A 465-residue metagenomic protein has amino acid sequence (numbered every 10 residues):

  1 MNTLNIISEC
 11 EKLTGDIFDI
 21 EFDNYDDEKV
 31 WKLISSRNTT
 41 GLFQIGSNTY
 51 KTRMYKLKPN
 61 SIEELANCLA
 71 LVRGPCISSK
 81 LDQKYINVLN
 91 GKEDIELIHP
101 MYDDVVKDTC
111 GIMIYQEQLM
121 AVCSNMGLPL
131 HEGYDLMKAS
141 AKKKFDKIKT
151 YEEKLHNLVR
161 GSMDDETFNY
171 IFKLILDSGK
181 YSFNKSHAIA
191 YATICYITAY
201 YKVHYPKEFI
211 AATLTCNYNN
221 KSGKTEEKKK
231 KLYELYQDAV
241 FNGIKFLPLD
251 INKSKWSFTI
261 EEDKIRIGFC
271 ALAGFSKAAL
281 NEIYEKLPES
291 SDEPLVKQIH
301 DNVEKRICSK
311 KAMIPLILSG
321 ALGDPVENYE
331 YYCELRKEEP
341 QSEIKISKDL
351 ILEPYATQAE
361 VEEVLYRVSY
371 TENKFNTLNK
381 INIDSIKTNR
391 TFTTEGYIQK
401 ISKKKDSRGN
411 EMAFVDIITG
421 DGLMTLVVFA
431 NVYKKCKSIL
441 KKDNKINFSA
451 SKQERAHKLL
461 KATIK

Functional and structural regions predicted by a protein language model:
M1-K465: Noncatalytic, beta-rich nucleic-acid-contacting surfaces in large DNA/RNA-processing enzymes
